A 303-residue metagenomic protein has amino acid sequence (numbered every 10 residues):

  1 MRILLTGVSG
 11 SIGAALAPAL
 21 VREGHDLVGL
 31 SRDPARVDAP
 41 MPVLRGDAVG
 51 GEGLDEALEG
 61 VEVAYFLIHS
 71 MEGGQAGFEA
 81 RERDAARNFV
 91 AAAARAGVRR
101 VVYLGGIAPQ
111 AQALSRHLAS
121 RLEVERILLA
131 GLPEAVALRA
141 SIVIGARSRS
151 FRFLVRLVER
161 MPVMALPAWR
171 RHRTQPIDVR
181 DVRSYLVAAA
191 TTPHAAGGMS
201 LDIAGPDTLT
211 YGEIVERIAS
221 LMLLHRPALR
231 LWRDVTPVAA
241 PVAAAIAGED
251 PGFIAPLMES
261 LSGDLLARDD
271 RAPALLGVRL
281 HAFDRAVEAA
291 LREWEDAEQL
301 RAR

Functional and structural regions predicted by a protein language model:
M1-H25: N-terminal Rossmann NAD(P)H-binding glycine-rich loop of SDR-like oxidoreductase domains
R2, A189-F253, A267-R303: Mid/C-terminal beta-alpha module of Rossmann-like enzyme folds, strongest in SDR-family dehydrogenases/epimerases
R2, E62-V63, R100: Structural motif
T6, L30, L67, V101-G106 (+1 more regions): SDR active-site strand-loop-helix element
L16, R22-H25, A111-L224: Oxidoreductase cofactor-interface core, primarily capturing Rossmann-like NAD(P)-dependent enzymes
H25-R32: Conserved glycine-rich Rossmann-like NAD(P)H-binding loop of the short-chain dehydrogenase/reductase
A35-A96, G106-A111: NAD(P)H-binding glycine-rich loop region in Rossmannoid oxidoreductase-like domains and their noncatalytic homologs
R95-R100, L132-P133: A short helix->loop->beta-strand "cap" motif at the edges of active sites that frequently abuts
